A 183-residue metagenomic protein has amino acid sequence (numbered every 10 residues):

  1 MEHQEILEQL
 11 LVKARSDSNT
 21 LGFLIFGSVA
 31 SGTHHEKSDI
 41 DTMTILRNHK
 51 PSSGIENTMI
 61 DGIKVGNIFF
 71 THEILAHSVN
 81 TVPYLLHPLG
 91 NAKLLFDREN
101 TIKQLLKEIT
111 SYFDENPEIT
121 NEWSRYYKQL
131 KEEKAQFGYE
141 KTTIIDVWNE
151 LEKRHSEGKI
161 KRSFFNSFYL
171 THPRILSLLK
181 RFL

Functional and structural regions predicted by a protein language model:
M1-L21, F26-S38, T44-N91: Metal-dependent nucleotidyltransferase catalytic core
E5, E56, I60-H155, F168-Y169 (+1 more regions): Conserved NTP/Mg2+-binding pocket subregion across the NTase superfamily
T20, R154-E157: Conserved short hydrophobic patches within well-ordered secondary structure
S38-D39, D114: Short Pro/Gly-enriched beta-strand edge/turn motifs at strand-loop
G158-L183: Charged, long alpha-helical assembly modules
